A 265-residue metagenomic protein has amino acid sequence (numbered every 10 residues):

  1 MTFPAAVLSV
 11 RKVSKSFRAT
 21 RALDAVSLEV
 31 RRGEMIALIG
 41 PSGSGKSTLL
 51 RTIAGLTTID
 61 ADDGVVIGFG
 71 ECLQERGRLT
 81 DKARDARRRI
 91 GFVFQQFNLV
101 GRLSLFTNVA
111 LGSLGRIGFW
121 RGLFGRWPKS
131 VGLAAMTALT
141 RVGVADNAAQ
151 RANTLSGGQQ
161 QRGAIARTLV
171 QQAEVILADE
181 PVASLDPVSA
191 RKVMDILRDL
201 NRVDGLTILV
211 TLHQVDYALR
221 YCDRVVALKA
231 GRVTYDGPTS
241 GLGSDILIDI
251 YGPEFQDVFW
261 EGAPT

Functional and structural regions predicted by a protein language model:
I39-P41: The feature captures the beta-strand-to-loop junction immediately N-terminal to the Walker
A54: Helix-to-loop junction immediately C-terminal to a conserved catalytic motif
C72-G91, R121-K129: ABC ATPase NBD coupling module
R151-L155, Q159: Conserved ABC ATPase signature
I176-D179: Catalytic Walker B motif of ABC-type/P-loop ATPase nucleotide-binding domains
P187-S189: Helix N-cap at the start of a conserved alpha-helix in ABC-type nucleotide-binding domains
